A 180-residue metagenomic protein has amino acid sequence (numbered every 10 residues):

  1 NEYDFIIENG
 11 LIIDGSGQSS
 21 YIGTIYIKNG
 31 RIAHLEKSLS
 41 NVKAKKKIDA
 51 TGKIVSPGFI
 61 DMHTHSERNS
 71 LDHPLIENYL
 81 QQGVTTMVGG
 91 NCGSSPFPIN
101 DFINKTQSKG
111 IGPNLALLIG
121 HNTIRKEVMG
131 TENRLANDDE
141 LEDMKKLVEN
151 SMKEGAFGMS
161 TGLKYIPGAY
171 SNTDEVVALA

Functional and structural regions predicted by a protein language model:
E2-I6, I12-G58: Histidine-rich, glycine-flanked metal-binding segment
G15, C92, K164: Flexible loop residues that form catalytic and substrate-binding hotspots at small-molecule/glycan-binding clefts
S16, E36, R68-S70, V88: Activation segment
K43, F97, A169-Y170: Short secondary-structure boundary/hinge segments and terminal tails
A50-K53, F59, T64, D72-T161 (+1 more regions): Divalent-metal coordination cores built from histidine and acidic residues
E67, S94, P167-G168: Glycine-/small-residue-rich active-site loops that bind phosphorylated ligands and cofactors
E67-D72, S171, E175: Short, glycine/acidic-rich beta->alpha junctions
M159-A180: Active-site core of metal-dependent hydrolases
